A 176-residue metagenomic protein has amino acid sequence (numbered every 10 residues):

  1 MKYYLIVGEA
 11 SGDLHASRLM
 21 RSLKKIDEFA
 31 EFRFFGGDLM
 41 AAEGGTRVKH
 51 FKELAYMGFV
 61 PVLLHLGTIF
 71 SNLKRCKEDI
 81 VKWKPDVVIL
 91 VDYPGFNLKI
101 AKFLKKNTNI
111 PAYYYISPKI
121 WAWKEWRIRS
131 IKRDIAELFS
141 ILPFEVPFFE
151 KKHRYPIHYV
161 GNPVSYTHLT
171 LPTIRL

Functional and structural regions predicted by a protein language model:
M1-F35, N107: N-terminal subdomain of nucleotide-sugar transferases
Y4-V7, F32-D79: Conserved nucleotide-sugar phosphate-binding/catalytic loop shared by glycosyltransferases and other
K24, A101-K105, K132: Surface-exposed amphipathic alpha-helices with a cationic face
A30, R75-G95, Y115: Short N-terminal targeting/anchoring amphipathic segment
F35, V91, S140-L142: Replace "coordinates the UDP/GDP/TDP-sugar" with "coordinates nucleotide-activated sugar donors
M40-A42, V88-K105: An aromatic- and histidine-rich active-site surface loop
N109-Y166: Active-site-proximal region of nucleotide-activated glycan assembly enzymes, centered on histidine/acidic-rich loops
T167-T173: Conserved small/polar residues in nucleotide/adenosyl-binding loops
